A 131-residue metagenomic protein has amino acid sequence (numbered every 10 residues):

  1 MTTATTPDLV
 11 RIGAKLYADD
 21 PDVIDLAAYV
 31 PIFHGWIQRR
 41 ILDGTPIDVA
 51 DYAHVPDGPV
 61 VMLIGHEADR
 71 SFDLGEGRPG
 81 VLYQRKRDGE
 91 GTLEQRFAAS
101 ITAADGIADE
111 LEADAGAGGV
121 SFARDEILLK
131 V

Functional and structural regions predicted by a protein language model:
M1-H34: Short, extreme N-terminal leader segments that mark the start of a protein/domain
T3, D8, K15-L16, T45 (+2 more regions): Extended, folded cores of ATP/NTP-driven motor/assembly subunits in large transport and secretion machines
T3-P7, R70-G77, G118-A123: Short glycine/proline-enriched loop/turn "hinge" motifs that connect secondary-structure elements and lie
V10-I12, S121-V131: Short glycine-rich, basic-tinged beta-strand/loop micro-motifs
P31, G35-G44: Short N-terminal edge-element motif at the start of the domain
G44, A108-G119: Long, hydrophobic, amphipathic alpha-helical segments used as structural scaffolds
D51-R87: A glycine-rich, hydrophobic loop/mini-helix early in the fold
G80-L111: Ordered, amphipathic secondary-structure segments that act as subunit-interaction surfaces in large macromolecular
